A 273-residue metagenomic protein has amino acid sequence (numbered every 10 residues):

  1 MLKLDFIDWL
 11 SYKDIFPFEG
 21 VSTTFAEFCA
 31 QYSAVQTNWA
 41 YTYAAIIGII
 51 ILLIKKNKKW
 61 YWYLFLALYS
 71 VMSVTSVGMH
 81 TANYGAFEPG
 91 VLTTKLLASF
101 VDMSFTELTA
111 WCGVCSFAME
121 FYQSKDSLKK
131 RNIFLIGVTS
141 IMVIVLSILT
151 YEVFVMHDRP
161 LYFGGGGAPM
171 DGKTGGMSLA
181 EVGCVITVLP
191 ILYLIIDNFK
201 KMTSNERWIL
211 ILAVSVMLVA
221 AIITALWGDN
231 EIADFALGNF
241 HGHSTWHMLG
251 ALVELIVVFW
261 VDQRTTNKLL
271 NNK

Functional and structural regions predicted by a protein language model:
L2-D126, K130-R131, L146, R207-I211 (+1 more regions): Early transmembrane hairpin module of multi-pass membrane proteins
K59, D171-T174, L194-T203, R207: Alpha-helix capping and helix-coil boundary motifs
G90-I195: Membrane-proximal helix-loop-helix units in multi-pass membrane proteins
E152-F163, I186, K200-W208, L212 (+2 more regions): Alpha-helical transmembrane segments and terminal signal-anchor/GPI-anchor hydrophobic tails, characterized by long
N272-K273: Non-transmembrane, juxtamembrane loop and terminal tail segments of multi-pass eukaryotic membrane proteins
